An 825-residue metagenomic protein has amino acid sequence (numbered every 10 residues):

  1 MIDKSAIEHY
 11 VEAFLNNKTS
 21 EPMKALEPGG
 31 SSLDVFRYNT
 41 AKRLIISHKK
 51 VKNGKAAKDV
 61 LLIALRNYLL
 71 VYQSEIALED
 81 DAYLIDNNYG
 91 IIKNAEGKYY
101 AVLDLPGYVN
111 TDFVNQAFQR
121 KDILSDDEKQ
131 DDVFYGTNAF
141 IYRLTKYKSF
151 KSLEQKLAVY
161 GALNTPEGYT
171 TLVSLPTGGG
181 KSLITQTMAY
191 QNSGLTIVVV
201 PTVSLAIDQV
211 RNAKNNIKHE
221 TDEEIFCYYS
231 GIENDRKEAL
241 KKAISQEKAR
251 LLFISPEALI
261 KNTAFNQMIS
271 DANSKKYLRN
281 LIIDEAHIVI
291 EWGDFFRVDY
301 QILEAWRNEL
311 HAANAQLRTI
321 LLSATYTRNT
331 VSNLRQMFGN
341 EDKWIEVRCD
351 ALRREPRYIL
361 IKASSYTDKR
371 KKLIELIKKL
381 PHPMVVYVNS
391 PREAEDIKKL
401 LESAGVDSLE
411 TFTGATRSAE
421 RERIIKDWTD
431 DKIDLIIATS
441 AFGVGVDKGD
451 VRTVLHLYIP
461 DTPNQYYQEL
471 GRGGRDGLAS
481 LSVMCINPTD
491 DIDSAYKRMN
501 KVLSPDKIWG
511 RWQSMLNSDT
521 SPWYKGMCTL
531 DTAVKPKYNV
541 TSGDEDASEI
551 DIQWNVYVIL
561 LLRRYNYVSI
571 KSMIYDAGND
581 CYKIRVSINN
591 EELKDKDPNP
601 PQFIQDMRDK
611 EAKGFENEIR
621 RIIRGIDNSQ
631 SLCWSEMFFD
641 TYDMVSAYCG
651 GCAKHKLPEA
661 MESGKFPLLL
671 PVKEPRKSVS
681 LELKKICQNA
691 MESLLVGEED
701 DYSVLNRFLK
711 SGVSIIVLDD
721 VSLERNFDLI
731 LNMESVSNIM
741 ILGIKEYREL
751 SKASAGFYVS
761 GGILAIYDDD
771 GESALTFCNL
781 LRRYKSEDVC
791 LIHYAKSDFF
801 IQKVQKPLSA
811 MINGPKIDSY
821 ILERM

Functional and structural regions predicted by a protein language model:
M1-R353, S365, K371-H382, P391-D407 (+11 more regions): N-terminal helicase ATP-binding lobe
L281-A286, N487, H793-A795: Short loop/turn segments at strand-loop or loop-helix junctions that form parts of catalytic or ligand-binding pockets
T327-N329, I792-A795: Sensor-1/coupling segment of RecA-like P-loop NTPase cores
P356, K665-M740: Active-site-facing substrate-recognition patch
R357-S364: Short beta-strand elements at the ligand-binding edges of bilobed clamshell
L376-A394, K399, S403-G414, A419-S440 (+5 more regions): C-terminal helicase lobe
L742-K745: Acidic/Gly/His-enriched mid-domain segments of enzyme catalytic cores or analogous surface patches that mediate
Y758-D770, A774-T776: Short, well-ordered secondary-structure micro-motifs within conserved domains or adaptor modules
